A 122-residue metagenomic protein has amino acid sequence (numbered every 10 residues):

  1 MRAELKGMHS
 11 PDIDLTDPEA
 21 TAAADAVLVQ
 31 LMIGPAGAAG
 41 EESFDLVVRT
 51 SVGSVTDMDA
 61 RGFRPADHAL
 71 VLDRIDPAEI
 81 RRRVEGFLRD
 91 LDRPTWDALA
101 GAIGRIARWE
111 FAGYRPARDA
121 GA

Functional and structural regions predicted by a protein language model:
M1-W96: Short helix/strand-capping turn motifs
R82-A117: Short, compact, well-ordered microdomains
A120-G121: Short amphipathic alpha-helical segments embedded in low-complexity Lys/Glu-rich regions
